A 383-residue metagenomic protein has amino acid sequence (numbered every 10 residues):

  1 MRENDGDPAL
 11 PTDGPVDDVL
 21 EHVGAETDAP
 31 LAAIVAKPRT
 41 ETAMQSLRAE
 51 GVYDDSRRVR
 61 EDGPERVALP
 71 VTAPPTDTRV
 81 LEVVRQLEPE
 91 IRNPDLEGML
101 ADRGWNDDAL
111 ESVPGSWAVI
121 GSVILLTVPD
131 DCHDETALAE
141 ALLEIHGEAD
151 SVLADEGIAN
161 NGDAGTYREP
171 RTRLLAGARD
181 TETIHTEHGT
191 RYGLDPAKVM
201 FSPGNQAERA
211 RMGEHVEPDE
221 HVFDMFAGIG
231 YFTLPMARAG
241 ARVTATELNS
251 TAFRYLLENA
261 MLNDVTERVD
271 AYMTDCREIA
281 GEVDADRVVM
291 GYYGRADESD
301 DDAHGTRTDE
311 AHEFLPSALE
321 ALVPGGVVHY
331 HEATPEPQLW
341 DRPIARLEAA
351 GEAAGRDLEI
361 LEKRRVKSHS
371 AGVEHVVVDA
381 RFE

Functional and structural regions predicted by a protein language model:
M1-V113, M273, V283, D302-H304 (+3 more regions): Haloarchaeal acidic low-complexity proteome signature biased toward cell-envelope/secretome components but also
G14-P15, D107-W117, G294, E313-S317: An N-terminal amphipathic alpha-helical segment
L31, I124, H221-F223: Conserved beta-strand elements of the Class I
A36, T72-P74, P129, D195-A197 (+1 more regions): Solvent-exposed residues in well-ordered beta-strands and their adjoining turns, especially edge/terminal strands
K37-T40, M44, D131-E135, A139 (+1 more regions): Generic alpha-helical secondary structure
P94-G121, L125-T127, H133-N205: Non-catalytic substrate-recognition/targeting regions of SAM-dependent transferases
R179-E383: Rossmann-like S-adenosyl-L-methionine
